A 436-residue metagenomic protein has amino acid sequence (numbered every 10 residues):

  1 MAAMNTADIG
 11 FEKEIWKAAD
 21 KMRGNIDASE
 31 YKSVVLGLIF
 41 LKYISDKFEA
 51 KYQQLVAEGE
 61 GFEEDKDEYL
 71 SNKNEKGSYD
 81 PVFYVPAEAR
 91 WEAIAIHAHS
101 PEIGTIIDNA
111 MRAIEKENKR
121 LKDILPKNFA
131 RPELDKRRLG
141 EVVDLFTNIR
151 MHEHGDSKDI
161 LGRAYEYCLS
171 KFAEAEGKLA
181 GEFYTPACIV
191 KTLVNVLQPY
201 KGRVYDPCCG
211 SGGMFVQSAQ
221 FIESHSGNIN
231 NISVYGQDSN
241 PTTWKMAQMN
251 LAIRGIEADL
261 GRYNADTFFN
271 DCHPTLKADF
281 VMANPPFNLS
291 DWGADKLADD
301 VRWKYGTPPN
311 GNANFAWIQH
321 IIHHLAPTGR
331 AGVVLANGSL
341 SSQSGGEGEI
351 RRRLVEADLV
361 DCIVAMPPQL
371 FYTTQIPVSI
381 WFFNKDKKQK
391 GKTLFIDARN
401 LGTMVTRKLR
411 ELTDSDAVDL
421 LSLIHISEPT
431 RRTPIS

Functional and structural regions predicted by a protein language model:
M1-Y200, D259-C272, A365-P368, K390-R399 (+4 more regions): Non-catalytic, mostly N-terminal accessory regions of nucleic-acid modification and defense proteins
A2, T6, D271, T275-L423 (+2 more regions): A conserved structural/catalytic subdomain of Rossmann-like adenosyl-cofactor enzymes
G10, E14, S239, A313: Soluble or luminal CAZymes and related metallo-dependent hydrolases
K21, I149, Y167, K171 (+8 more regions): Conserved, well-folded catalytic cores of nucleic-acid-processing and energy-transducing macromolecular machines
K42-L55, F172, I222, S226 (+4 more regions): A generic secondary-structure signal for well-formed alpha-helical elements
A87-R90, S218, A247, W381: Hydrophobic alpha-helical packing residues
L179-A283, N288-K304, F315, A336-G338 (+2 more regions): Conserved S-adenosyl-L-methionine
T185, S211, T374, T430-T433: Ser/Thr-centric signal marking residues that sit in or immediately flank functional binding/regulatory motifs
